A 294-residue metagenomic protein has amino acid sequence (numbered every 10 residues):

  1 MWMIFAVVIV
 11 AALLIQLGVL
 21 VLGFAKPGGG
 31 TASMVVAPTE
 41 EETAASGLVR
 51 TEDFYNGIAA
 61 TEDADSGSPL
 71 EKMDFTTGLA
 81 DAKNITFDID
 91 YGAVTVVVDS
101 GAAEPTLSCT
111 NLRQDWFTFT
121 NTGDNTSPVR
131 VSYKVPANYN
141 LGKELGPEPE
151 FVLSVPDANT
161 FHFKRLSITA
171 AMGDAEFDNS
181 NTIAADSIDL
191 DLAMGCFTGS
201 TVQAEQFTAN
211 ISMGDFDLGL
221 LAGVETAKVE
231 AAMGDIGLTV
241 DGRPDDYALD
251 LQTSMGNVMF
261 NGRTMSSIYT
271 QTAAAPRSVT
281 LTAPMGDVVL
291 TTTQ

Functional and structural regions predicted by a protein language model:
W2-V19: Hydrophobic membrane-insertion alpha-helices, especially the h-region of bacterial N-terminal signal peptides
G18-R130, G146-S167, A175-I183, L238-G242 (+3 more regions): Short linear S-[DN]-x-LW-Φ motif typified by the pepsin-like aspartic protease active-site region
F75, F197-Q294: Short, surface-exposed interaction patches in beta-rich subdomains that mediate adhesion/assembly near membranes
I89-A93, N111-R113, A137, A170-M172 (+5 more regions): Beta-strand elements of well-folded, non-transmembrane domains
L107, N125-N138, S267-T272: Generic recognition of long tandem-repeat/solenoid scaffolds
S127, D186, Y247: Residue-level signal for beta-strand positions within conserved beta-sheet cores that form or flank
A137-L145: A cross-kingdom signal targeting lumenal/periplasmic-facing segments of multi-pass membrane and secretory-pathway
L166-N210: Right-handed parallel beta-helix
